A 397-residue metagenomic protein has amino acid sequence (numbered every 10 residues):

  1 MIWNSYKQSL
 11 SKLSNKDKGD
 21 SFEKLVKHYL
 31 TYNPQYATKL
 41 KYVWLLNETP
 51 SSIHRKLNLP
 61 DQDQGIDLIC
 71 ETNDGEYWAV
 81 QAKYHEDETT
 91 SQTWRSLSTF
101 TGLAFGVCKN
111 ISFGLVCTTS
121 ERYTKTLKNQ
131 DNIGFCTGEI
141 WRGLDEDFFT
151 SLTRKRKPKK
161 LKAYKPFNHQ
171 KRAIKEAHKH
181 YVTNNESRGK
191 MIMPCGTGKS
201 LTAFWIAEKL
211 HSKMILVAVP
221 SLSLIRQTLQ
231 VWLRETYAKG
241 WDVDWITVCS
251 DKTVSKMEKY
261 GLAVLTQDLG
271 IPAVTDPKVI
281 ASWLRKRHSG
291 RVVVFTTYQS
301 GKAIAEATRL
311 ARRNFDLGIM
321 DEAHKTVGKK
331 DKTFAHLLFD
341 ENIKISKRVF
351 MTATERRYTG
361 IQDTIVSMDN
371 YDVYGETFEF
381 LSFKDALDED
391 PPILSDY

Functional and structural regions predicted by a protein language model:
W3-K12, Y29, P50-N58, S98-P194 (+1 more regions): ATP-dependent helicase/translocase motor core
K18-C108: Catalytic centers of nucleases
E88, I225, K325-K329, R357-Y358: Catalytic P-loop NTPase motifs of RecA-like helicase/translocase cores
H211-Y237, W245-T253: Conserved Walker A/P-loop ATP-binding site and its immediately adjacent core in helicase/helicase-like ATPase domains
T247-M257, L269-T275, T297-A303, K325-T326: Conserved helicase motor
P277-N314: Conserved helix/coil segment N-terminal to the catalytic DExD/H
K302-A307, E322-L337: Conserved ATPase-coupling elements of RecA-like P-loop NTPase cores
G328-L394: Post-DEXD/H (motif II) to motif III coupling segment of the RecA-like Helicase ATP-binding lobe
